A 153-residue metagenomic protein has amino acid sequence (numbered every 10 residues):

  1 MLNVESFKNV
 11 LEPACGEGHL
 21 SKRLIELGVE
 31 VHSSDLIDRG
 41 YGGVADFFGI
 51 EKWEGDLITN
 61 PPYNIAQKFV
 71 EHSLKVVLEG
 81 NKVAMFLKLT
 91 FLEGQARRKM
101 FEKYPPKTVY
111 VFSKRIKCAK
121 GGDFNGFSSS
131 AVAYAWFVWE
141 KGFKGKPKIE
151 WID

Functional and structural regions predicted by a protein language model:
M1-D153: Class I S-adenosyl-L-methionine-dependent methyltransferase catalytic core
